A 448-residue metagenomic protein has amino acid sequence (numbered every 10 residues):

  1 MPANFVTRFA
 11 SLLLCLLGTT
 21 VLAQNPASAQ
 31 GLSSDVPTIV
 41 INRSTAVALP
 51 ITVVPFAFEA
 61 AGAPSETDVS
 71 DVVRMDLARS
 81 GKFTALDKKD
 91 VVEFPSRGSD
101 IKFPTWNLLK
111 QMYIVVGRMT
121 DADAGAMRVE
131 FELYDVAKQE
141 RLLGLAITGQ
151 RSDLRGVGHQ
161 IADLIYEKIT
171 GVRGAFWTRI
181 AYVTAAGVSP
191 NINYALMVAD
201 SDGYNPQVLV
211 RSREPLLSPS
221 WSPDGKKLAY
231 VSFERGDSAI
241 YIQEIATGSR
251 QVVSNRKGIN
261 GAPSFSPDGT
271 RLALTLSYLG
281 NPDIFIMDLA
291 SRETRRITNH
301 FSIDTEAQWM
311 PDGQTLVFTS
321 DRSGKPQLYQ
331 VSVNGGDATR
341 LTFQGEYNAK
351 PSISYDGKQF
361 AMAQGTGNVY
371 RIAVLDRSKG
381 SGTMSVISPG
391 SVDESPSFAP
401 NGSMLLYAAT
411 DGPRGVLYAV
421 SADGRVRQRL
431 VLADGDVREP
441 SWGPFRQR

Functional and structural regions predicted by a protein language model:
M1-T7: N-terminal secretory signal peptides that target proteins for export/translocation
A10-V21: Bacterial N-terminal signal peptides
A23, A29-G31: Boundary at the C-terminal end of the N-terminal hydrophobic targeting segment
S34-P104, V115-D121: Short beta-strand->alpha-helix linker/helix-N-cap micro-motif that forms a surface specificity/interaction loop
G98-L164: Amphipathic beta-strand/beta-sheet edge segments enriched in Tyr/Trp
D153-L154, K168, R213-V231, Q251 (+5 more regions): Conserved beta-propeller blade repeats
D163, R173-A199: An edge-strand/N-cap motif at the start of beta-rich repeat modules
P190-Q207, K227, V231-V252, R271 (+8 more regions): Beta-propeller blade-edge and WD-like acidic-aromatic loop motif
